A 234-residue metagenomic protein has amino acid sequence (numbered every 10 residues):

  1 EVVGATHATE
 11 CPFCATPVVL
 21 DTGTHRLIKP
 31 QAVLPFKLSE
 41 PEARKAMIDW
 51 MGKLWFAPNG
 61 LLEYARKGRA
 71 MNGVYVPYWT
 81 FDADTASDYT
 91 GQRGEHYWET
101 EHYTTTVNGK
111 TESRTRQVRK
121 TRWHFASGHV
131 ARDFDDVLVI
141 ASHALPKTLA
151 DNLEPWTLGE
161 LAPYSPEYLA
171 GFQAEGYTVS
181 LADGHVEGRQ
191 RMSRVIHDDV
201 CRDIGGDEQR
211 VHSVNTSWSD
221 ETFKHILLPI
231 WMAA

Functional and structural regions predicted by a protein language model:
E1, C11-C14: Short cysteine-rich clusters marking metal-coordination/redox-active sites
A8: Residues immediately within or flanking Cys/His clusters that coordinate Zn2+ in small zinc-binding modules
A15-T16, G52: Short amphipathic alpha-helical surface patches that mediate protein-protein
V19: Short functional micro-motifs and their immediate structural scaffolds
I28-A234: Charged, low-complexity helical/coil segments in non-catalytic cytosolic or luminal regions
